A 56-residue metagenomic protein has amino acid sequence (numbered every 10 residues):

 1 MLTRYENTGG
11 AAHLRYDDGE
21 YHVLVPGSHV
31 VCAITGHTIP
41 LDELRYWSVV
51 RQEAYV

Functional and structural regions predicted by a protein language model:
M1-V56: Replace "small metal-dependent catalytic modules" with "small catalytic or cofactor-binding modules
